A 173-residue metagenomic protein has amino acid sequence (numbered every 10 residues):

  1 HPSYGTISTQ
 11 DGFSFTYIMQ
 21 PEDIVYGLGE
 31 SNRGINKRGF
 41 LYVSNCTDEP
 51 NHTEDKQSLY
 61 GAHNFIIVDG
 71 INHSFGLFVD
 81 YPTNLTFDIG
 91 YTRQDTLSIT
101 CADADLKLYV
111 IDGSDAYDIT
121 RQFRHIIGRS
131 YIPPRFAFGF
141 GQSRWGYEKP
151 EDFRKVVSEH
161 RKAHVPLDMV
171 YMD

Functional and structural regions predicted by a protein language model:
H1-A137, R144-W145, P150, V157-K162: Catalytic and substrate-binding clefts that recognize carbohydrates or anionic sugar/phosphate headgroups
F136-S143, L167-M172: Hydrophobic faces of well-ordered beta-strands that scaffold small-molecule active sites in alpha/beta enzyme cores
V157-D173: Long, low-complexity, intrinsically disordered polar/charged segments
